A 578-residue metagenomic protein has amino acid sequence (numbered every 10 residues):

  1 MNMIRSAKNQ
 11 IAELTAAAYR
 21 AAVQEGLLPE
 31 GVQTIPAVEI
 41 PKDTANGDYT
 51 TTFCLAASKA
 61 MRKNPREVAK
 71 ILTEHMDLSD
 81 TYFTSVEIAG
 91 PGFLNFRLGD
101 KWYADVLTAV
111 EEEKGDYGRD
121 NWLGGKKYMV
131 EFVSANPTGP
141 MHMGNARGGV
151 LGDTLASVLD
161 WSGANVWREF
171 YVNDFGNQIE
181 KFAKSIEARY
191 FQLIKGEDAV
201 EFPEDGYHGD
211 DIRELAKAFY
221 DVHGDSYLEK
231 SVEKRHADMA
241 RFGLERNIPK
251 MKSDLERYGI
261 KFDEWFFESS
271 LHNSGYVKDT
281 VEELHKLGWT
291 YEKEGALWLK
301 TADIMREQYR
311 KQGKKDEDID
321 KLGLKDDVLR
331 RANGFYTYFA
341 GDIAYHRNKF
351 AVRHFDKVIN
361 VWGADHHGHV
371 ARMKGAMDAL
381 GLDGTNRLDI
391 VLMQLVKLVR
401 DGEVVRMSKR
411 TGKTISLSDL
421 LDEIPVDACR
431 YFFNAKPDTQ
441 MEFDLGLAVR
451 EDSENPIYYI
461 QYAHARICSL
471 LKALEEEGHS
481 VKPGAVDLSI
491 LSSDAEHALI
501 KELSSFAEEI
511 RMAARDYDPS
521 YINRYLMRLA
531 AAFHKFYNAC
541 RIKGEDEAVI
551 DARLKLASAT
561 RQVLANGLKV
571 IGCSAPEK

Functional and structural regions predicted by a protein language model:
N2-A104, E111, G115, R119-K578: Non-catalytic interaction-recognition regions
